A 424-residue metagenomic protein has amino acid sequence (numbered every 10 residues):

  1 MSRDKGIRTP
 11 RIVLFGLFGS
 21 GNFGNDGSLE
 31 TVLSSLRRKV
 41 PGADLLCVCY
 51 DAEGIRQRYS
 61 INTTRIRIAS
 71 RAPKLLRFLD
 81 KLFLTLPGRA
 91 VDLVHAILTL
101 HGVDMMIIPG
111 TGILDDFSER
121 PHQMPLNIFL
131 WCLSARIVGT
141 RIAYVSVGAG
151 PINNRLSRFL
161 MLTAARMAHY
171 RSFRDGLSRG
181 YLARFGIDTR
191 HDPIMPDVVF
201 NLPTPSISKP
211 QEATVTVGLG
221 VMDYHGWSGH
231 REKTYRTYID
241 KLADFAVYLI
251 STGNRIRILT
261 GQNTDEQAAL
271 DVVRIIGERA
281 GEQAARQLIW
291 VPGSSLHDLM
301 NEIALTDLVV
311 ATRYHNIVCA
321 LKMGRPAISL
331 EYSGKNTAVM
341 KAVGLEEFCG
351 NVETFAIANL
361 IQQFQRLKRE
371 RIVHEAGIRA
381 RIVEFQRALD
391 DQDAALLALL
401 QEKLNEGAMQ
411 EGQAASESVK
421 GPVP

Functional and structural regions predicted by a protein language model:
M1-P424: Active-site anion-handling motifs in enzyme catalytic cores
